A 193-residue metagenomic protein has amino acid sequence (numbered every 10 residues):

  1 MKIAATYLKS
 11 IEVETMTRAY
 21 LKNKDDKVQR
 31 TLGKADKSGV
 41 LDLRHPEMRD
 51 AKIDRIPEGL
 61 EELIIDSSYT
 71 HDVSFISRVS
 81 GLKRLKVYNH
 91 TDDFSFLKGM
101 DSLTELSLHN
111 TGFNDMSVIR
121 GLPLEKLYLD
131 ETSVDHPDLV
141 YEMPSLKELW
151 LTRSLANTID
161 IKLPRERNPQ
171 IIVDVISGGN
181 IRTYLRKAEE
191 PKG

Functional and structural regions predicted by a protein language model:
I3, T15-V28, D36-D50, R55-H71 (+2 more regions): Concave beta-strand-loop units of leucine-rich repeat
Y7-K9: Generic short amphipathic/hydrophobic targeting helices enriched at N-termini, encompassing Sec-type signal peptides
